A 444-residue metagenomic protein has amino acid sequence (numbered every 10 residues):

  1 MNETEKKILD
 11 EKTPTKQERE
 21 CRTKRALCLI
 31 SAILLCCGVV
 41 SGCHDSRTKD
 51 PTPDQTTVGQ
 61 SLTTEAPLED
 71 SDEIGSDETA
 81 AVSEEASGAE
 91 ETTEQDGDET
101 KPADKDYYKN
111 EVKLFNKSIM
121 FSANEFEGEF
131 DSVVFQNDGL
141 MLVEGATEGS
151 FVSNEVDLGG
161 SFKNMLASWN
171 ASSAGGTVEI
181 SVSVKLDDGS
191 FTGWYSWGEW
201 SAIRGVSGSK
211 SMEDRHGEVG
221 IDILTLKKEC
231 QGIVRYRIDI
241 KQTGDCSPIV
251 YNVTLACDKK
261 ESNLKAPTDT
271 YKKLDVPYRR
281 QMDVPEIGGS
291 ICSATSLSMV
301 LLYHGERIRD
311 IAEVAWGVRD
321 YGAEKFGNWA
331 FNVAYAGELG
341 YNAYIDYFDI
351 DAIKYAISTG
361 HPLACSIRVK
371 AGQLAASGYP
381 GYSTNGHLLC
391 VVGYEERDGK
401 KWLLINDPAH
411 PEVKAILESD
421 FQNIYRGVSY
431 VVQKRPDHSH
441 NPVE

Functional and structural regions predicted by a protein language model:
K24-S46: Sec-dependent N-terminal signal peptides of Gram-positive bacterial secreted proteins and lipoproteins
H44-R47, M120, C230-K325: Active-site-adjacent structural segments surrounding the nucleophilic cysteine of cysteine proteases and isopeptidases
R47-N124: N-terminal, intrinsically disordered, polar/charged segments of Gram-positive cell-envelope systems that serve as
V112-S118, E125, E129-F130, V134 (+7 more regions): Noncatalytic regulatory segments and standalone regulatory/sensor domains
V143-S161: Short beta-strands within extracellular/lumenal beta-sheet-rich domains
S153, R307, A312-E444: Conserved active-site-adjacent core of cysteine acyl-enzyme catalytic domains
L158-L166, G175: Extended extracellular/luminal ectodomain segments enriched in beta-structured repeat modules
F191-E229: Extracellular carbohydrate recognition and processing domains and analogous Trp-centered ligand-binding platforms
